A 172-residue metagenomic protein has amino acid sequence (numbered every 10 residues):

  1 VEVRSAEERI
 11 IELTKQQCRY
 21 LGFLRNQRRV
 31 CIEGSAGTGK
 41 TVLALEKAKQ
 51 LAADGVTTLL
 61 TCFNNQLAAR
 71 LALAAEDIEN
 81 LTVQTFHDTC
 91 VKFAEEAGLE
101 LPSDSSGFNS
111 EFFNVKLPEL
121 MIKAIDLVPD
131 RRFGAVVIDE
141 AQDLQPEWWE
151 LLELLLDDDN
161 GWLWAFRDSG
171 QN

Functional and structural regions predicted by a protein language model:
A6-G98, N114, L120-K123, R131-N172: Conserved helicase motor core of SF1/SF2 NTP-dependent helicases
A97-F113: Glycine-rich adenosyl-binding loop in Rossmann-like folds that engage adenosine-containing cofactors
